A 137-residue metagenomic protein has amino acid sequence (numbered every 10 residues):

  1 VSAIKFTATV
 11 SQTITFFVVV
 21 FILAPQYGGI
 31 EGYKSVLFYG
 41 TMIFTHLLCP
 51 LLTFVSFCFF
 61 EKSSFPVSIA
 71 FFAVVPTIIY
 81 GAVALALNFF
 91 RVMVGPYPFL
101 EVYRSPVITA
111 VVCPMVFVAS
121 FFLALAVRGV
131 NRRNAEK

Functional and structural regions predicted by a protein language model:
V1-S11, F65-V75: Interfacial segments of alpha-helical transmembrane regions
A3, G29-F44, V67-A70, P98-V107: Non-cytosolic membrane-interface motifs at loop->transmembrane helix junctions
Q12-F21, T77-L87: Aromatic-anchored segments of alpha-helical transmembrane domains
F21-Y33, F89-V94: Juxtamembrane "helix-exit" motif on the non-cytosolic side of transmembrane helices
Y39-L51, A110-M115: Membrane-interface loop-to-helix entry segments
L48-V67: Alpha-helical transmembrane segments in multipass membrane proteins, preferentially the mid-helix core
F89-R128: Membrane-interface transmembrane-helix boundary segments in multi-pass integral membrane proteins
L125-K137: Membrane-interface capping segments at transmembrane-helix boundaries
